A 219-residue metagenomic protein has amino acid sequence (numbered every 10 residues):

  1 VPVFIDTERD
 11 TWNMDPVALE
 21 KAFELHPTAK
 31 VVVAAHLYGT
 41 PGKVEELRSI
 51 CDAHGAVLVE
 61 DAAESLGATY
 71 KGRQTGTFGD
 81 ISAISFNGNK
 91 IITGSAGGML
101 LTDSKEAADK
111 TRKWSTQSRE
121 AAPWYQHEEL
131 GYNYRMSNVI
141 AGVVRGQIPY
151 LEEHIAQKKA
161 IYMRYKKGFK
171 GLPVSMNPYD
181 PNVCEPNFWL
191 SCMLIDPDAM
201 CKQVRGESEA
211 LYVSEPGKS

Functional and structural regions predicted by a protein language model:
P2-T11: Short beta-strand->loop structural element characteristic of the AMP-binding/adenylate-forming
V3, L58-V59, A83, S175-N177: Structural detector of well-ordered beta-strand residues that form the stable sheet scaffold of enzyme domains
F4, A96, W189: Residue-level detector of short, conserved catalytic/binding motifs and their immediate flanks
T7, G88, T116: Short, conserved catalytic or interaction motifs in soluble domains
D10-G94, M99-L101, E106: Active-site phosphate-binding strand-loop segment of PLP-dependent enzymes
V17, K21, L25, V31-A35 (+4 more regions): PLP-dependent aminotransferase class I/II
